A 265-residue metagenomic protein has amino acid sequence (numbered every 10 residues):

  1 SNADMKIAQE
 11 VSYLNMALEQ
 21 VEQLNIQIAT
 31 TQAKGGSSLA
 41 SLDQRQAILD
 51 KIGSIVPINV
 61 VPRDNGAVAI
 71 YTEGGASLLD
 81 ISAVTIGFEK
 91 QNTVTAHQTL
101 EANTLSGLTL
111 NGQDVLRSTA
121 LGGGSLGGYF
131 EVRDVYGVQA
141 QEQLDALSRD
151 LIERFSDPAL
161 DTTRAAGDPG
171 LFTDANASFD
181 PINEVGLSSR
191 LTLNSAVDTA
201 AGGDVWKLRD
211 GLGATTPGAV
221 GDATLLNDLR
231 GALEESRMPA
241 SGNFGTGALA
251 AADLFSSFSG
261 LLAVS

Functional and structural regions predicted by a protein language model:
S1-S265: Structural signature of extracellular appendage/secretion-system components
